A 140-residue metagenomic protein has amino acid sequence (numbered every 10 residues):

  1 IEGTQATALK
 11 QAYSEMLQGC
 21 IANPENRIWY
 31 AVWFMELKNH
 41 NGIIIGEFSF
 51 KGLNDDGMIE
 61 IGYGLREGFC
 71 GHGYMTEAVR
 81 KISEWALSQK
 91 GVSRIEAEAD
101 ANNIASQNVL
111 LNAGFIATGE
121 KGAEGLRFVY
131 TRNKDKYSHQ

Functional and structural regions predicted by a protein language model:
I1-E60, L65-G68, E84, Q89 (+1 more regions): GNAT-family acyltransferases
Y63-L65, G71-W85, Q107-N112: Conserved acetyl-CoA-binding loop-helix of GNAT-fold acetyltransferases
E77, R94-I95, T118: A local structural micro-motif
K81, E98-A99, G122: Proline- and acidic/polar-enriched loop/turn elements at helix boundaries
Q89-E98: Conserved GNAT acetyl-CoA-binding A-motif
A97-Q107: Conserved beta-strand-loop-alpha-helix junction that forms the acyl-donor binding cleft
